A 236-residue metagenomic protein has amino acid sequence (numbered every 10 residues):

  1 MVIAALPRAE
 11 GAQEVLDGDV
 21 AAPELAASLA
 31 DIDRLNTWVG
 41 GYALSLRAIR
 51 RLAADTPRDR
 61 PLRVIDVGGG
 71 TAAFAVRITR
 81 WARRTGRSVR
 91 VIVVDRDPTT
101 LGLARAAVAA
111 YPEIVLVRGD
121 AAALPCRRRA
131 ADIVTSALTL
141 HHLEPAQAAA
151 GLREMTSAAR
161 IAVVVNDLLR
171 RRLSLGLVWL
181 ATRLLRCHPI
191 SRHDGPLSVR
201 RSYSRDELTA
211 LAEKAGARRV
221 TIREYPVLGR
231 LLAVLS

Functional and structural regions predicted by a protein language model:
M1-D19: N-terminal auxiliary segments of SAM/dcSAM-dependent transferases
A22-A53: Class I SAM-dependent methyltransferase Rossmann-like catalytic core, especially the SAM/SAH-binding loop
I65-V67, T71-A123: Class I SAM-dependent methyltransferase SAM/SAH-binding core
T135: A conserved beta-strand element that flanks and buttresses the S-adenosyl-L-methionine
L143-E154: A short, conserved alpha-helix within the catalytic core of class I
A159-L168: Conserved beta-strand signature within the Rossmann-like core of class I S-adenosyl-L-methionine
L168-A215, I222-R223: C-terminal alpha-helical "lid/dimerization" subdomain adjacent to the S-adenosyl-L-methionine
I222-S236: Core SAM-dependent methyltransferase catalytic element
